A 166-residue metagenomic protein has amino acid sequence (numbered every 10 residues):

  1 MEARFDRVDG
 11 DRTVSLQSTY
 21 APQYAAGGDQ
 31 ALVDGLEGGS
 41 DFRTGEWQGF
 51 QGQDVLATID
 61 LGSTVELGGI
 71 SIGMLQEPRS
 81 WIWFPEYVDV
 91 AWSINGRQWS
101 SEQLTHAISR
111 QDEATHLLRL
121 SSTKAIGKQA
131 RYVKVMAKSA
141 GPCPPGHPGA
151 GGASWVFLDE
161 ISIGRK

Functional and structural regions predicted by a protein language model:
M1-E37: Predominantly extracellular/luminal regions of secreted and cell-surface proteins, especially disulfide-bonded
A3, V8, H106, G127-A130: General helical secondary-structure elements
G38-Q103, R119-K166: Aromatic, loop-rich ligand-recognition surfaces of beta-strand-rich domains
A107-D112: Surface-exposed loop and turn segments in beta-propeller and other repeat-based domains that flank or scaffold
T115-L117: Aromatic sugar-binding surface patches on proteins that engage polysaccharides or sugar-phosphate polymers
